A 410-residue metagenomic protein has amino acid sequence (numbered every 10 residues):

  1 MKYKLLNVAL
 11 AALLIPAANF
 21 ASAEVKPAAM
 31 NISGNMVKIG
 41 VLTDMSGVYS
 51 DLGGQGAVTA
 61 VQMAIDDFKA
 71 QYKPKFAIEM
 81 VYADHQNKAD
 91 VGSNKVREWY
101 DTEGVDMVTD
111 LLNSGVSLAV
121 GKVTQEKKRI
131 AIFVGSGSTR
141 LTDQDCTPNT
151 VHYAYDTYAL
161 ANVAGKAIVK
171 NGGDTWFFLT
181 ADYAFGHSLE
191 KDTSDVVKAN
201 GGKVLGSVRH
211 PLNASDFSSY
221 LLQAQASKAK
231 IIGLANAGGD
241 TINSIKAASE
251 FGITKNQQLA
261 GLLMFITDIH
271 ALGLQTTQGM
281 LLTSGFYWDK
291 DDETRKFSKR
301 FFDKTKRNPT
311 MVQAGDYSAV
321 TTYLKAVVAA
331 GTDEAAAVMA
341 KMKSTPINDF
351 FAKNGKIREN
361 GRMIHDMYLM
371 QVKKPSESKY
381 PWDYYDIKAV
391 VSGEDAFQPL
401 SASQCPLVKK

Functional and structural regions predicted by a protein language model:
K2-L10, F20-K410: Extracytosolic ligand-binding ectodomains
L13-P16: Repetitive helical segments and hydrophobic/amphipathic motifs
